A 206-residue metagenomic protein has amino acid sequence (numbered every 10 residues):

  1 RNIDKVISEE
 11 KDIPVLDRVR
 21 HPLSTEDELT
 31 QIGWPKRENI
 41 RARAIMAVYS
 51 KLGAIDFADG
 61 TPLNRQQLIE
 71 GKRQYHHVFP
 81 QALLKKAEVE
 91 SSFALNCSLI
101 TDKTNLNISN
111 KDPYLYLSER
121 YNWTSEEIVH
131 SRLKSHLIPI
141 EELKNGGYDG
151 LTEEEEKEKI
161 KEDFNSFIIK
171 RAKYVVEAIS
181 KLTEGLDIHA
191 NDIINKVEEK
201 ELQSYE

Functional and structural regions predicted by a protein language model:
R1-K5, R73, H77, Y121-H136: Short, mixed-charge aromatic SLiMs
R1-Y75, L83: Intrinsically disordered, low-complexity N-proximal targeting/linker segments that flank membranes
R43-M46, L95-S98, K173: Non-catalytic, well-ordered alpha-helical scaffold segments
R65-N96, N110-Y114: Histidine-centered nuclease catalytic patch
V78, A82-L84, K103-T104, R120 (+1 more regions): Generic structural signal for hydrophobic core residues of well-folded globular domains
E88-S91, W123, E127, I169: Short, well-ordered coil↔helix boundary/capping segments
C97-N122: Short Cys/His-centered divalent metal-binding micro-motifs
V129-E206: C-terminal, well-folded lobe of enzymatic/effector domains
